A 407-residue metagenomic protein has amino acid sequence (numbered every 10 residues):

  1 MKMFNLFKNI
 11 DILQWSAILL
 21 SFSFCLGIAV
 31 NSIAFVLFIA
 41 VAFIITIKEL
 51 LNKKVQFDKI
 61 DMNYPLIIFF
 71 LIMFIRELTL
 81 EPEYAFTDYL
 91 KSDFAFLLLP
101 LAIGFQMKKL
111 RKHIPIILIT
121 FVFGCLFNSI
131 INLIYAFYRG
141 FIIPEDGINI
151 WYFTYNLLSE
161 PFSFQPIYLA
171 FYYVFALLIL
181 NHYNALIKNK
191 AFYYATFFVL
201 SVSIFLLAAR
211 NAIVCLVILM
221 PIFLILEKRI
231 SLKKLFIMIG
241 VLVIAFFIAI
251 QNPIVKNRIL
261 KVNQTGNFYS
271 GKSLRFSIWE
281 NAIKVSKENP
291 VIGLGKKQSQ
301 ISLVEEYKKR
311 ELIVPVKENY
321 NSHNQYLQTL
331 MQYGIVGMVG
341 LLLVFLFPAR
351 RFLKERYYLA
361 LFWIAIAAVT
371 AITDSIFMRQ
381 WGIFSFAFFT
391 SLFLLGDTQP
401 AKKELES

Functional and structural regions predicted by a protein language model:
M1-L50, Y64, F69-L80, A367-V369: N-terminal signal-anchor transmembrane segment
I12-L20, Y64-P65, Y320, N324 (+3 more regions): Loop-to-helix entry and N-terminal half of a specific, functionally important transmembrane alpha helix in multi-pass
L37-F43, L341, A360-I372, I376-S407: Transmembrane alpha-helices of multi-pass inner-membrane enzymes
F43, F123, K234, Q332-A365: Hydrophobic transmembrane alpha-helices and their immediate junctions
M62-F69, E83-M107, P115-T120, C125 (+2 more regions): Aromatic-anchored transmembrane helix interface
P115-D146, F162-E227, I250: Alpha-helical transmembrane segments of multi-pass inner-membrane proteins
E227-N267, E280-E288, K296: A membrane-periplasm/extracellular boundary helix in multi-pass inner-membrane enzymes that assemble envelope glycans
F268-E280, E288, I292-Y333: Long extracytoplasmic/lumenal interhelical loops at the membrane interface of multi-pass membrane proteins
